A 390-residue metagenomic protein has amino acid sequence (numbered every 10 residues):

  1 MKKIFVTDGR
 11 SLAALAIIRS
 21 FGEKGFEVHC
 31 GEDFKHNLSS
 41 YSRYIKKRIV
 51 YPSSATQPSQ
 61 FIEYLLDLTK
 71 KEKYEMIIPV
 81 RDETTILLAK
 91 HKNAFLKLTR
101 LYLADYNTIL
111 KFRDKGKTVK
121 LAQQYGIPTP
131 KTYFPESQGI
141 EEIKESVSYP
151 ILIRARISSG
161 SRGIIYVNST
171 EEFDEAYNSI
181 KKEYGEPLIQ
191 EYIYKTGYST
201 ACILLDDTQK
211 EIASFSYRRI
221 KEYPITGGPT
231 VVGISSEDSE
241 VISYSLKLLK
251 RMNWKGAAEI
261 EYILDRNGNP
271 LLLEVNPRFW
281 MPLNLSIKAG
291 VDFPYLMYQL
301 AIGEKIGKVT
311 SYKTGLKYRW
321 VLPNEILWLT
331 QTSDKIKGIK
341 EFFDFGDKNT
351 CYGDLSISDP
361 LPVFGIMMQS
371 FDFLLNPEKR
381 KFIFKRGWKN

Functional and structural regions predicted by a protein language model:
M1-L103, C351, D359-W388: ATP-binding N-terminal substructure of ATP-dependent carboxylate-amine bond-forming enzymes
S39-Y41, P58-E63, A104-D105, I109-D114 (+2 more regions): Short, charged, surface-exposed secondary-structure boundary motifs
I109-L188, Y194, L205-K210, S236-S243 (+1 more regions): Active-site nucleotide/adenylate-binding loops and adjacent lid/helix of ATP-dependent enzymes
E141, Q299-N390: Peripheral (often C-terminal) accessory segments that flank ATP-dependent C-N-forming ligase machineries
I151, I212, P270-E274: Protein kinase-like catalytic core scaffold
E171, I180, E191-N253, L264 (+1 more regions): ATP-dependent carboxylate/phosphate-activation module, predominantly the ATP-grasp catalytic core and closely related
G256-A258: A structural supersecondary motif
